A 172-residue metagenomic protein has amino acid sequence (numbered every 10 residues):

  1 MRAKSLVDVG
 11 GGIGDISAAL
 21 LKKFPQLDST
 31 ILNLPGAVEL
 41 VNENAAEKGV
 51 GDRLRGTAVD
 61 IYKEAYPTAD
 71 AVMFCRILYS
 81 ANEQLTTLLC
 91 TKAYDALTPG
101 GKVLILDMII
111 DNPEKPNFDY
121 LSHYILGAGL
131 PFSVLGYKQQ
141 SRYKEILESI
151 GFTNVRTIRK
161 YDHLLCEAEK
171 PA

Functional and structural regions predicted by a protein language model:
M1-S5: Short helix-loop-beta connector
V9-A172: Alpha-helical subdomain
